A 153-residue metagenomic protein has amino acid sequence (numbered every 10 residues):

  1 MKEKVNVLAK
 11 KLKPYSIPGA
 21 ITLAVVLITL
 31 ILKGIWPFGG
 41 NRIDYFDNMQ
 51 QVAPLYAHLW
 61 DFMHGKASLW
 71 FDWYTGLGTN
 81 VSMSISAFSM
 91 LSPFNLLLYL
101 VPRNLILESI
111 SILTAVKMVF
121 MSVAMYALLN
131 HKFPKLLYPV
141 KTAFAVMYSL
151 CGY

Functional and structural regions predicted by a protein language model:
M1-I35: Start-transfer (signal-anchor) and selected internal transmembrane alpha helices of multi-pass inner/ER membrane
K4-V7, W73, H131: Short linear motifs in intrinsically disordered/low-complexity regions
V5, A9-K13, P102-I106, I110 (+1 more regions): Juxtamembrane/transmembrane-helix boundary motifs in multi-pass membrane proteins
L8, L77, V140-T142: Short hydrophobic "helix-edge" motifs at membrane interfaces and signal-peptide entry regions
S16-A20, I112, K141-V146: Hydrophobic alpha-helical transmembrane segments
V26-M125, V146-Y153: Membrane-interface coil-to-helix junctions
Y126-S149: Transmembrane-helix signature of polytopic, membrane-embedded enzymes that assemble or transfer cell-envelope glycans
